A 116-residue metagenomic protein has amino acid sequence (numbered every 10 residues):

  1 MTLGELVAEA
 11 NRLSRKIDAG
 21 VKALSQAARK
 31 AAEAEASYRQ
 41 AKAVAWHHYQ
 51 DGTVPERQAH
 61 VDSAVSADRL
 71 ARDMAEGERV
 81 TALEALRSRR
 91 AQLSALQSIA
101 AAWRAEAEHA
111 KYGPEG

Functional and structural regions predicted by a protein language model:
M1-K22: Short, charge-rich amphipathic alpha-helices with coiled-coil/heptad character
G4-E5, A28, E115: Short, glycine-biased loop/turn motifs at secondary-structure junctions and in low-complexity Ser/Thr/Pro-rich termini
L24-A59: Extended alpha-helical coiled-coil "stalk/arm" regions that act as elongated linkers or oligomerization scaffolds
A28-A31, E35, L70-W103: Long amphipathic alpha-helical coiled-coil segments
Y49-E78: Short, glycine/alanine-rich amphipathic alpha-helical segment that often forms an alpha-turn-alpha hairpin
A100-G116: Acidic, low-complexity, intrinsically disordered peripheral segments
